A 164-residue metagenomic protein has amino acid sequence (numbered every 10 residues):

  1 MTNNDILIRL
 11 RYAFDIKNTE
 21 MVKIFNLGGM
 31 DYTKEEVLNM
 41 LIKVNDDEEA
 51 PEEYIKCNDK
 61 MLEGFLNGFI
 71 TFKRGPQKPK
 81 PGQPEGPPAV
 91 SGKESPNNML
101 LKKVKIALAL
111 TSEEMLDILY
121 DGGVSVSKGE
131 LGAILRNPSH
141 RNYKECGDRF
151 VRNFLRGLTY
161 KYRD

Functional and structural regions predicted by a protein language model:
M1-F14, S95-A107: Short, amphipathic alpha-helical "recognition" segments used to contact nucleic acids or chromatin
M1-I8, I16-C57, P84-G86, I118 (+1 more regions): A cross-kingdom feature marking solvent-exposed beta-strand/loop segments within repeated, beta-rich binding/scaffold
Y12-F25, G64-K73, S112-L119, N153-Y162: Extracellular/lumenal glycan-associated surfaces
E49-K78, Y143-L158: Charged low-complexity interaction tracts in eukaryotic proteins
L62-N97, D164: Intrinsic disorder/low-complexity detector
E94-N97, L108-T111, V124, G147: Short amphipathic alpha-helix initiation/capping segments at coil-to-helix junctions
N98-V104, S112, N137-Y143: Flavin-dependent oxidoreductase catalytic cores
